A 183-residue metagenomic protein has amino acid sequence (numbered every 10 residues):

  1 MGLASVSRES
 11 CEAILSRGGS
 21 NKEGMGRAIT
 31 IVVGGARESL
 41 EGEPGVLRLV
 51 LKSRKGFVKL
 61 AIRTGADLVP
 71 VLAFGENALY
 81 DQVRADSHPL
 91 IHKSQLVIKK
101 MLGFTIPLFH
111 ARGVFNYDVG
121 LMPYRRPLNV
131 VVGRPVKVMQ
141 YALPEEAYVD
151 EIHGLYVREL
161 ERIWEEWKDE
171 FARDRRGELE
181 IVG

Functional and structural regions predicted by a protein language model:
M1-V136, A142-L143: Soluble catalytic domains of membrane acyltransferases
R54, Y148, A172-R175: Short, structured coil/loop segments at alpha-helix boundaries
G65, Q140, W164, K168-F171: Eukaryotic basic, amphipathic alpha-helical target segments in cytosolic regions
Y124, E161, R175-E178: Catalytic cores of transferase enzymes with a strong primary signal for eukaryotic protein kinases
L128-V131, A147-I163: Pol beta-like nucleotidyltransferase catalytic core
D169-G183: C-terminal helix/juxtamembrane-tail motif
